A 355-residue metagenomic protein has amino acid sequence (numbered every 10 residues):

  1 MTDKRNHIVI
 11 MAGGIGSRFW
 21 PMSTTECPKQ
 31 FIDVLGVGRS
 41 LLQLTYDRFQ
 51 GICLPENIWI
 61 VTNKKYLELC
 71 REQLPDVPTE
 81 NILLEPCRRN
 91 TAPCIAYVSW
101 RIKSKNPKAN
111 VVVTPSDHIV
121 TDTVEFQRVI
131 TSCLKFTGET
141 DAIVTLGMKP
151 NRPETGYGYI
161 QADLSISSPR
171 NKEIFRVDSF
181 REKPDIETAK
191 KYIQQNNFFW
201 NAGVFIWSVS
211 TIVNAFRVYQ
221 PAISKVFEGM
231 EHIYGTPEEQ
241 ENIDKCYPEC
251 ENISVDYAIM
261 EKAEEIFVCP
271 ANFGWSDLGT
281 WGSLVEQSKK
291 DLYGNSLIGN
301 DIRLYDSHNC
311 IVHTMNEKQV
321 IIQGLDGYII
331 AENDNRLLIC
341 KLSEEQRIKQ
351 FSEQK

Functional and structural regions predicted by a protein language model:
M1-I10, R18-T25, G36-P115, T121-T131: Conserved N-terminal catalytic core of the sugar/cofactor nucleotidyltransferase
T2-R5, V209-K355: Left-handed beta-helix
M11-A12, V61, V112-P115, T145-K149 (+3 more regions): Short beta-strand segments
L42, V98, D117, I160 (+3 more regions): Residue-level signal for inorganic ion chemistry
T123-Y247, F267, E317, K341-L342: Conserved core of the sugar-phosphate nucleotidyltransferase
